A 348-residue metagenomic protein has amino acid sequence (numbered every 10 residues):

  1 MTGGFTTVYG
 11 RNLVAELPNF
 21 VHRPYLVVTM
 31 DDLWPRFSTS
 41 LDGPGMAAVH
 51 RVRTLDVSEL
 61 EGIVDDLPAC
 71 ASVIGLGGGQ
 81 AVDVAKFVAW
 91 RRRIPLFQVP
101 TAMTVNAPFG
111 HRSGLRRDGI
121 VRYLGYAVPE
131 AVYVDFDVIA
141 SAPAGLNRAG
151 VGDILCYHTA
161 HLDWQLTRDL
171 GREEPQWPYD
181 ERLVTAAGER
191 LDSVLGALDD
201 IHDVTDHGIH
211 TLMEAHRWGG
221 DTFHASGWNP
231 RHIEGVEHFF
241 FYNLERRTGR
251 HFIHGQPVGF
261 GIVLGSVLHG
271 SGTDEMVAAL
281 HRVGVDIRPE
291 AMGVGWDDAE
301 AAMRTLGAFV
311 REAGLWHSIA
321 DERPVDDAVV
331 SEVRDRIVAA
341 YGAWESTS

Functional and structural regions predicted by a protein language model:
M1-S72: ATP/NTP phosphate-donor binding region
N19-F20, D65-P68, R122-A127, A131 (+3 more regions): Solvent-exposed alpha-helices and their adjacent loops that cap or buttress functional pockets in soluble metabolic
P35-R36, Q80-F87, V105-P108, I233: Short glycine/serine/threonine-rich phosphate/pyrophosphate-binding segments that cradle anionic phosphate groups
L67-V88, R92-M103: A short, small-residue-rich loop immediately preceding and capping a beta-strand
W90-R190: A glycine/threonine-rich phosphate-anchoring loop and its flanking beta-alpha core in nucleotide/phosphate-binding
I154, D163, T167, G171-E173 (+1 more regions): C-terminal charged capping/lid subdomain of soluble metabolic enzymes
Y179-E290, V294: Active-site segments that bind and position negatively charged phosphate/pyrophosphate groups
